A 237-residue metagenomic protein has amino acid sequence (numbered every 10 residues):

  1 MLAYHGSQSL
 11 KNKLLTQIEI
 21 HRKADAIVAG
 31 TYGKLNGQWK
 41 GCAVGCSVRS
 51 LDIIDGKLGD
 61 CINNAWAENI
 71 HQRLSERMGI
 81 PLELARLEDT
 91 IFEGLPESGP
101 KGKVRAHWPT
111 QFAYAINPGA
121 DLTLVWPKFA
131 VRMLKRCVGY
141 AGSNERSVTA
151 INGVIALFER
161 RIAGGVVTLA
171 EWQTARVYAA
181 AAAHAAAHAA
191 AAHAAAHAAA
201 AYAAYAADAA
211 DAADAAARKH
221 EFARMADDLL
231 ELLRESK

Functional and structural regions predicted by a protein language model:
M1-H184, H188, H193, H197 (+1 more regions): Short, glycine-biased loop/turn motifs at secondary-structure junctions and in low-complexity Ser/Thr/Pro-rich termini
